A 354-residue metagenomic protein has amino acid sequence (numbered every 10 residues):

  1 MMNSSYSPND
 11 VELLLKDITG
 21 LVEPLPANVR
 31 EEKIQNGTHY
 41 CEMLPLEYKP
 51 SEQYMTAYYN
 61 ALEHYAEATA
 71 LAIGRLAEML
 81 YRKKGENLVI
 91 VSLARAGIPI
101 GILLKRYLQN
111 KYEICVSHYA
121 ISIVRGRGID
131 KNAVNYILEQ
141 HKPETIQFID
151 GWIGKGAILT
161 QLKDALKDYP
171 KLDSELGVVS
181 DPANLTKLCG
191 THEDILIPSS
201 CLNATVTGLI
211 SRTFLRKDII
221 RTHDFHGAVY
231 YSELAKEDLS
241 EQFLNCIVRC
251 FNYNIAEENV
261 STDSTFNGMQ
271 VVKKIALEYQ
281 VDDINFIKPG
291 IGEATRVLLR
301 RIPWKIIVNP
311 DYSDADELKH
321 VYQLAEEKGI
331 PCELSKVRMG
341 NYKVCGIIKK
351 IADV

Functional and structural regions predicted by a protein language model:
M1-L88, Q109, E113-V354: Long, low-complexity, Lys/Arg-enriched
G85-G101, L108: Membrane helical hairpin/interfacial module
